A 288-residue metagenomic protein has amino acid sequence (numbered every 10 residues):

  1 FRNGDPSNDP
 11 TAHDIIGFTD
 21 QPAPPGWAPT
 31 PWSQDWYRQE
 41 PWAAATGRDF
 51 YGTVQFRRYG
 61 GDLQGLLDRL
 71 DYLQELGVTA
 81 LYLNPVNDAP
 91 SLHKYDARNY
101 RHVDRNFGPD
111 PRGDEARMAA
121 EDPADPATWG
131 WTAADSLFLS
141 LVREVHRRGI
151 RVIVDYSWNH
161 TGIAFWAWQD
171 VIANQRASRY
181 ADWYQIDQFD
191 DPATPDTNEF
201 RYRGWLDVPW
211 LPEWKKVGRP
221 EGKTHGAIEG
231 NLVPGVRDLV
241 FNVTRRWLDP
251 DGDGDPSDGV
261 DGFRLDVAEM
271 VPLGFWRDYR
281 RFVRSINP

Functional and structural regions predicted by a protein language model:
F1-R151, N159, D238: N-terminal structural segment of carbohydrate-active enzymes
A23, A28-Y59, A127-W129, L139 (+1 more regions): Alpha-amylase-like alpha-glycosidases and glucanotransferases acting on alpha-linked glucans and related
L81-L83, V152-V154, F263, P288: Hydrophobic faces of well-ordered beta-strands that scaffold small-molecule active sites in alpha/beta enzyme cores
P85, Y156, V267: Residues immediately flanking
